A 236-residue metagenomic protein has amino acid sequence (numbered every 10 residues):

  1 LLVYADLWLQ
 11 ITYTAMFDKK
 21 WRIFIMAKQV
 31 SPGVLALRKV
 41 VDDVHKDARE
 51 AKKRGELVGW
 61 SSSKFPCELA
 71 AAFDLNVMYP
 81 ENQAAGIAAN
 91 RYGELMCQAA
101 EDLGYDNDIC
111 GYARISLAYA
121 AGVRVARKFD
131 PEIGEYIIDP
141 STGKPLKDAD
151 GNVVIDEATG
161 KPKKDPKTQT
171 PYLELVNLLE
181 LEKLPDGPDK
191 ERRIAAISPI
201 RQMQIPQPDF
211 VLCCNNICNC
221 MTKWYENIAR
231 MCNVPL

Functional and structural regions predicted by a protein language model:
L2-D6: Extreme N-terminal basic, low-complexity initiation segments that serve as generic localization/processing leaders
W8-L236: An N-terminal assembly and electron-transfer interface module characteristic of large anaerobic redox and radical
